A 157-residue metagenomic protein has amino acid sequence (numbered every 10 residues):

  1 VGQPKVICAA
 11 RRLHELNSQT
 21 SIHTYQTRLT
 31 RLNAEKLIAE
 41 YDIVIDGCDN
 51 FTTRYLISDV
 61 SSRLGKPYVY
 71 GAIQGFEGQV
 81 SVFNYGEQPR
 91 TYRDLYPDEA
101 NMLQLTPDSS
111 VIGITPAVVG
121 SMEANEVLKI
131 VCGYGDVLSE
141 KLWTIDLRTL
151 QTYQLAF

Functional and structural regions predicted by a protein language model:
V1-F157: Adenine nucleotide-associated cytosolic modules
